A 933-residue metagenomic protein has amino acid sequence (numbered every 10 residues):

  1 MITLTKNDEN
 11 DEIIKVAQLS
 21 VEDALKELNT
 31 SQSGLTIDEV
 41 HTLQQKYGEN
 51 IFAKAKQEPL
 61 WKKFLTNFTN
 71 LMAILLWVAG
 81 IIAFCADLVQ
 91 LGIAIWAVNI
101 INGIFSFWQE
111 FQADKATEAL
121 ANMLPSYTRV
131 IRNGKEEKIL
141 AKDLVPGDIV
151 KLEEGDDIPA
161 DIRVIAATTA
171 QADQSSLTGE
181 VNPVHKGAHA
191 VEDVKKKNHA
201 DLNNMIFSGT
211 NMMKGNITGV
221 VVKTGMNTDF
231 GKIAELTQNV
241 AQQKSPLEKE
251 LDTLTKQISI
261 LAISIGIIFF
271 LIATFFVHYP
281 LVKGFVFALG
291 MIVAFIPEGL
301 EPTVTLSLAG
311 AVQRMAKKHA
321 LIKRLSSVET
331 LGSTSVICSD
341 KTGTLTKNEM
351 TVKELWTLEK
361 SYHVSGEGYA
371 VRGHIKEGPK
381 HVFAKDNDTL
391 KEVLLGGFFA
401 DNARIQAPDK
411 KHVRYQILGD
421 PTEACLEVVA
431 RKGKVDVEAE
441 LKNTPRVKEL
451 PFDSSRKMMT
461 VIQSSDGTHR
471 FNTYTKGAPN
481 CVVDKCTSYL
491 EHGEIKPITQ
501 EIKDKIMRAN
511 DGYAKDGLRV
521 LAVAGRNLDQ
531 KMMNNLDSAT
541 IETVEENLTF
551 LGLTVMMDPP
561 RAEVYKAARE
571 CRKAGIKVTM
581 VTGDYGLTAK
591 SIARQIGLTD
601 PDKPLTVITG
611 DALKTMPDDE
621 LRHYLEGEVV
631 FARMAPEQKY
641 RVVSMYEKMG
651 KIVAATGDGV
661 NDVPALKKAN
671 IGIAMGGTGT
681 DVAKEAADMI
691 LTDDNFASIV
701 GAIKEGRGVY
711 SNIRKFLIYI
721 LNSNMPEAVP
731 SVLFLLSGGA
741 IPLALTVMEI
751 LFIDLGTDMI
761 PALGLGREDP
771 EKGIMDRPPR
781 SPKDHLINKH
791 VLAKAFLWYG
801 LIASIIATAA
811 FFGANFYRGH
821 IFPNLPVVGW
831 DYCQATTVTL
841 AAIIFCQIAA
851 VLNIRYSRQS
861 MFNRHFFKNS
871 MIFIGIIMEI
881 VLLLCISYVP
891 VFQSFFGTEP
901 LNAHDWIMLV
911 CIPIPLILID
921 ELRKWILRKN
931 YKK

Functional and structural regions predicted by a protein language model:
M1-P779, K783-I787, L801, L840 (+1 more regions): Conserved cytosolic headpiece of P-type ATPases
L735-T746, G813-A835: Helix-coil boundary and interhelical linker segments in multi-pass alpha-helical membrane proteins
T757, Q834-V851: Generic alpha-helical transmembrane segments
P782-L801, G829-V838: Membrane-water interface at loop-to-transmembrane-helix junctions
A795-A810, F845: Alpha-helical transmembrane segments of multi-pass integral membrane proteins
T808-F822, Y888-Q893: Membrane-helix interface motif
I854: A C-terminal functional module that forms or caps the active site or interfaces directly with catalytic machinery
